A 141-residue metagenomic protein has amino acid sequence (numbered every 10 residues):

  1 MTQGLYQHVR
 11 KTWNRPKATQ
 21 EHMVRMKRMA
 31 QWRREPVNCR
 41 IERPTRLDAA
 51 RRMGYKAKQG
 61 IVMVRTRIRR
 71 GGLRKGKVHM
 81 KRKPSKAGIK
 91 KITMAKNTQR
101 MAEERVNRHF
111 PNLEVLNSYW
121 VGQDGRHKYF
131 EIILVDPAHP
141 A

Functional and structural regions predicted by a protein language model:
M1-A141: Ribosome-associated RNA-binding proteins
